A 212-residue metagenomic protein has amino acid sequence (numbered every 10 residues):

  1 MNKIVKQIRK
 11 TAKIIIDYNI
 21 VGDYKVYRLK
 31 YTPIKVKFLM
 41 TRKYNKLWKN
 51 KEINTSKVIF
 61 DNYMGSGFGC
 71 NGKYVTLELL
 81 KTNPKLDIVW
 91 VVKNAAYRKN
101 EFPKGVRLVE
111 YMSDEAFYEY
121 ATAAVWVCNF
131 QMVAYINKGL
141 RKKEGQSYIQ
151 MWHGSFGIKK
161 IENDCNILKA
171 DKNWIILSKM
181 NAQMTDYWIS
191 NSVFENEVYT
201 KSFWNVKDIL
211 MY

Functional and structural regions predicted by a protein language model:
M1-K3: Soluble, non-transmembrane catalytic domains of enzymes that act on hydrophobic metabolites at membranes
K6-F117: N-terminal pre-catalytic "stem/leader" segment of glycosyltransferase-like enzymes
N54-T55, K85, A123, G145 (+1 more regions): A general structural motif
V58-D61, E119-V133: Short N-terminal targeting/anchoring amphipathic segment
S66, V133-Y135, E195-E197: Glycine-rich nucleotide phosphate-binding loop and flanking beta-alpha elements of Rossmann-like dinucleotide-binding
D87-K93, W126-C128, W188-S190: Short, hydrophobic beta-strand segments that form beta-sheet elements in well-ordered domains
V109, N129, L140-Y212: Active-site-proximal region of nucleotide-activated glycan assembly enzymes, centered on histidine/acidic-rich loops
A116-T122, I158-E162: Short, charged, surface-exposed secondary-structure boundary motifs
